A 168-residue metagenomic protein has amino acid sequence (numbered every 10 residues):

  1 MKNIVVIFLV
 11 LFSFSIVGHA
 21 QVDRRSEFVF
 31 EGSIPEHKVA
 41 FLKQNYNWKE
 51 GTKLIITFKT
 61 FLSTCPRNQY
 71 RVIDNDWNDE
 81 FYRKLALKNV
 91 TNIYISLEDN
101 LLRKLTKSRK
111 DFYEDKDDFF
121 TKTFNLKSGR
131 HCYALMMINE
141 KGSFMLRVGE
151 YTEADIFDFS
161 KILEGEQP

Functional and structural regions predicted by a protein language model:
M1-R25: Bacterial Sec-dependent N-terminal signal peptides
H19-P168: Non-catalytic interaction/Regulatory regions outside core domains
